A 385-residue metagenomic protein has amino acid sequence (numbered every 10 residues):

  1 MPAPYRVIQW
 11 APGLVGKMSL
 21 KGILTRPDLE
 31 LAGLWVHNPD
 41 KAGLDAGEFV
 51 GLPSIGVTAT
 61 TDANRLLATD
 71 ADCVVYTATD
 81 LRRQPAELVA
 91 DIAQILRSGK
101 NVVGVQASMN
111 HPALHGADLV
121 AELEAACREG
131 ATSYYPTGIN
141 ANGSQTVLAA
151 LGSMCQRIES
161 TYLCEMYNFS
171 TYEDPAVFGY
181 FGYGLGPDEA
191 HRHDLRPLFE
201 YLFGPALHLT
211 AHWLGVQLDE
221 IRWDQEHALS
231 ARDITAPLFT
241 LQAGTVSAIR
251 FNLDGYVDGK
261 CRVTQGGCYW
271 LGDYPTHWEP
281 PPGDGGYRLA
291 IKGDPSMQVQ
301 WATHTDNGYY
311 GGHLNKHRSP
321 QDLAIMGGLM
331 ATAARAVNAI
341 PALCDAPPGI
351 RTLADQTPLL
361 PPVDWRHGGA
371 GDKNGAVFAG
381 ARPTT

Functional and structural regions predicted by a protein language model:
M1-R97, G215: N-terminal glycine-/serine-/threonine-rich beta1-alpha1-beta2 phosphate-ribose binding loop of Rossmann-like
W10, L14-M18, T79, A90 (+8 more regions): Conserved active-site and cofactor/substrate-binding residues in soluble primary-metabolism enzymes
H37-D40, N140-G143, C164-T171, D224-D233 (+3 more regions): Glycine-rich beta-alpha junction loops
H37-P39, T79, K100, Q106-N110 (+2 more regions): Short, ordered loop/turn segments at secondary-structure junctions
Q84, V89-A90, S98, Q106-A131: Rossmann-fold NAD(P)-binding glycine/threonine-rich loop
G130-I158, P320-I340: Adenosine-phosphate binding glycine-rich loop
Y135, I139, G143-D224: Conserved anion/nucleotide-ligand pocket segment
P237-T385: C-terminal active-site/capping subdomain that shapes the small-molecule cofactor and substrate pocket of enzyme
